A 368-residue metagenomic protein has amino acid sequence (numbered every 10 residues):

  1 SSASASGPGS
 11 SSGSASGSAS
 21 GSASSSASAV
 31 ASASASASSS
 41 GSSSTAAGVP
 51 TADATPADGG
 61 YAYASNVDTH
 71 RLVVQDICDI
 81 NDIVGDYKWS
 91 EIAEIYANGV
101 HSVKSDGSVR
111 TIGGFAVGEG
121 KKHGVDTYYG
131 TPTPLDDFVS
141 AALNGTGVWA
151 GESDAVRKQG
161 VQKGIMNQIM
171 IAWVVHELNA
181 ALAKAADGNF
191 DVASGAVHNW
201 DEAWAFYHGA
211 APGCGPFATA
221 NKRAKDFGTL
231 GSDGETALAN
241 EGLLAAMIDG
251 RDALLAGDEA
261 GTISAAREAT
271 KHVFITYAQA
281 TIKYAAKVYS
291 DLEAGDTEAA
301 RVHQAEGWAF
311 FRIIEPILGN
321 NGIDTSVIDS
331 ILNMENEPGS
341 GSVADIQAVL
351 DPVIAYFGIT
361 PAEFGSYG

Functional and structural regions predicted by a protein language model:
S1-A47: Ser/Thr-rich, Pro/Gly/Ala-heavy low-complexity intrinsically disordered linkers and tails of secreted extracellular
A46-G368: Mature extracytoplasmic or organellar-lumen-exposed domains after removal of signal/transit peptides
